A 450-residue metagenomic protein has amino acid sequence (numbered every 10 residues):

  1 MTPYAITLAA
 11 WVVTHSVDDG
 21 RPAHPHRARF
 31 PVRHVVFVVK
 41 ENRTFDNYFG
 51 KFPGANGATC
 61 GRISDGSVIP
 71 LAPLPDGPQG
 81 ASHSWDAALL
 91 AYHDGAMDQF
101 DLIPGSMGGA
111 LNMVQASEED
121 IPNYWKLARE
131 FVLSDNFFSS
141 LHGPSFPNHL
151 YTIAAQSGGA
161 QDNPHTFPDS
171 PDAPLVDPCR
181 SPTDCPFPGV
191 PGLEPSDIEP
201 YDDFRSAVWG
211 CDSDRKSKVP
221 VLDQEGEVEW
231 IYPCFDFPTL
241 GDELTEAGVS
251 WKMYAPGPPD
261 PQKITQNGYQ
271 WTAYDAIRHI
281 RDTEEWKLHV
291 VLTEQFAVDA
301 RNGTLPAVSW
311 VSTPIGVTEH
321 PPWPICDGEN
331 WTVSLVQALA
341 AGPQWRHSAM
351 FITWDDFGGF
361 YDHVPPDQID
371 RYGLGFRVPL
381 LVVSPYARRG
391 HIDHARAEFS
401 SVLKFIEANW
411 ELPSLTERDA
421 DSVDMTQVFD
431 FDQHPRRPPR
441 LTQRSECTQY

Functional and structural regions predicted by a protein language model:
M1-P3, V17: Accessible peptide chain termini
P3-W11: Bacterial N-terminal signal peptides
A10, S16-V17: N-terminal regions of proteins, emphasizing targeting and processing segments when present
V17-Y450: N-terminal pro-sequences and low-complexity stem/linker regions of secreted or lumenal proteins
